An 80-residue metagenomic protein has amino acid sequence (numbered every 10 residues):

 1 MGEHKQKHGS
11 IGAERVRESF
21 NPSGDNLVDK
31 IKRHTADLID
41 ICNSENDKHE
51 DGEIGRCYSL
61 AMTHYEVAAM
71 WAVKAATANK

Functional and structural regions predicted by a protein language model:
M1-E53, A75-K80: Intrinsically disordered, low-complexity regulatory regions that flank transcription factor DNA-binding cores
G55-T63: Short, charged, amphipathic alpha-helical segments
A61-M62, A68, A75: Small-residue hotspots
